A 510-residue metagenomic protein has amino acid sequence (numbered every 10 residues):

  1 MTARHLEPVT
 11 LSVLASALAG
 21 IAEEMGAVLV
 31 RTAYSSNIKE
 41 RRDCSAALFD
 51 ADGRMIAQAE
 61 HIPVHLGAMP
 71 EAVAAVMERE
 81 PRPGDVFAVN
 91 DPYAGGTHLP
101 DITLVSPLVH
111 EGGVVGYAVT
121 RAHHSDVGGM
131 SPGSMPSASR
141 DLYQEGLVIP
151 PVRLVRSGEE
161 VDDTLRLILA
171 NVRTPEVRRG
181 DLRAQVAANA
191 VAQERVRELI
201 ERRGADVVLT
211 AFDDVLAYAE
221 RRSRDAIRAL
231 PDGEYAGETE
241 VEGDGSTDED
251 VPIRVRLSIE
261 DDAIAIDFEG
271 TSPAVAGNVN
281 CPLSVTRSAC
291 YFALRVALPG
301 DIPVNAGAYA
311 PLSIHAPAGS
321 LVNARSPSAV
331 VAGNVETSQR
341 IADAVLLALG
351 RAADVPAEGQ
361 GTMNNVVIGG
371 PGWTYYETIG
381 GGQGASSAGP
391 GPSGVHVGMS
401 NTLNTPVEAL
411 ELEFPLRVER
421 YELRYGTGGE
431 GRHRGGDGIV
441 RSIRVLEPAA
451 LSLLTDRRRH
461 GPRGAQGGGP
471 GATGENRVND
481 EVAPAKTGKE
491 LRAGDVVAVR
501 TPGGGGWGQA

Functional and structural regions predicted by a protein language model:
M1-P83, V89-H110, V114-A263, E269-A510: Glycine/proline-enriched, intrinsically flexible loops and inter-domain linkers
